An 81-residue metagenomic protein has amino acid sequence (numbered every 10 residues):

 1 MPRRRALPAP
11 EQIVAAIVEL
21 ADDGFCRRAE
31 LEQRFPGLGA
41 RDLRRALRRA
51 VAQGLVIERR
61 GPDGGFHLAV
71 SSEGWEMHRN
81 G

Functional and structural regions predicted by a protein language model:
M1-R5: Long, low-complexity, charged/polar intrinsically disordered regions in eukaryotic proteins
P8-A21: Positively charged, polyanion-binding regions of nucleic-acid-associated proteins
Q12, R45, A69-S72: Amphipathic alpha-helical interaction segments
D23-R34: Short acidic, hydrophobic short linear motifs in intrinsically disordered regions
L38-A52: Short amphipathic alpha-helical interaction segments
V51-G61: A short, conserved structural fragment
G61-G81: Short, cationic-aromatic polyanion-contact patches
